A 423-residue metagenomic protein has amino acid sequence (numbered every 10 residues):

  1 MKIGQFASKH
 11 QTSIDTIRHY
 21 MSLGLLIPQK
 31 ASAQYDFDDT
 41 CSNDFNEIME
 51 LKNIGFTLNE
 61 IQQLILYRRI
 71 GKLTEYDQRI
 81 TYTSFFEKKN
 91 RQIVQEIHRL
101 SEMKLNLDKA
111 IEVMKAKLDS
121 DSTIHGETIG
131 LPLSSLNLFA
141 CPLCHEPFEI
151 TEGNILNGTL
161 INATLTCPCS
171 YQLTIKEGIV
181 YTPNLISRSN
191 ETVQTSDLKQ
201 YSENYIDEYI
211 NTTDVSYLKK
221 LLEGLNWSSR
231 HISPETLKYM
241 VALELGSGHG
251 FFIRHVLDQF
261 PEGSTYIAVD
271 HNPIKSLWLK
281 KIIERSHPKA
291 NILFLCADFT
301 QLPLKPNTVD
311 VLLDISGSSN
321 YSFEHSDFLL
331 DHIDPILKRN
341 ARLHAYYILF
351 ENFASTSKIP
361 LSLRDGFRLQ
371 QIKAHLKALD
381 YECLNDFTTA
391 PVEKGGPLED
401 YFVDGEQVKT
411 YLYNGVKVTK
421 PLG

Functional and structural regions predicted by a protein language model:
M1-N59: Basic helix-turn-helix/winged-helix DNA-binding cores and closely related short helical interaction motifs
T40-L118: Arg/Lys-rich, alpha-helical DNA-contact motif
N157-Y209: N-terminal, positively charged/glycine-rich alpha-helical extensions of SAM-dependent methyltransferases
L218-Y239, H255: Conserved alpha-helix/loop element of class I SAM-dependent methyltransferases that forms part of the SAM/SAH-binding
V241-L243, G250-Q301: Class I SAM-dependent methyltransferase SAM/SAH-binding core
A297-L312: A short acidic, Gly/Pro-enriched loop at the edge of an enzyme's catalytic core that lines a small-molecule cofactor
D327-R342: A short glycine-rich, Lys/Arg-flanked "PGG" loop and its adjoining helix->strand segment in the class I
R342-Q370: Conserved class I S-adenosyl-L-methionine
